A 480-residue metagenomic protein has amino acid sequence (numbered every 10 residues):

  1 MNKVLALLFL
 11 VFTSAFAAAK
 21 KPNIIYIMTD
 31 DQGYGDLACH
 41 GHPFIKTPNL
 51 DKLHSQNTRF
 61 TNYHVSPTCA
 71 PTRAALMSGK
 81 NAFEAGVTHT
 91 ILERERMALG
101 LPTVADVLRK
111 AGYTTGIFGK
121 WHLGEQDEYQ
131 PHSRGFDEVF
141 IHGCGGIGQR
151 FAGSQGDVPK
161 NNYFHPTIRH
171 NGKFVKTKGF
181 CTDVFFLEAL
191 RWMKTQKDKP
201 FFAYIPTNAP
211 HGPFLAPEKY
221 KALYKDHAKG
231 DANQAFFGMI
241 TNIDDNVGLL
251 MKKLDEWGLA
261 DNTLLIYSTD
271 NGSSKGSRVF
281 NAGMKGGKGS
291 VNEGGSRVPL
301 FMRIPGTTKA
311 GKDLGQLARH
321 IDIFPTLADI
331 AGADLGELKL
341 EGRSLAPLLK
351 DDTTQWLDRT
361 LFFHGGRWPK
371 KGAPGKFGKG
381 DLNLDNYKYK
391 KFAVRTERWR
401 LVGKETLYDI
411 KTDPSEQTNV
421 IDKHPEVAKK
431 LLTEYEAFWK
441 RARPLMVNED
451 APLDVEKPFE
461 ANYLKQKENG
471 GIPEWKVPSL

Functional and structural regions predicted by a protein language model:
M1-L8: Sec-dependent signal peptide recognition, specifically the positively charged N-region followed immediately by
N2, F16-G403, T412-T433, A437 (+2 more regions): Formylglycine-dependent sulfatase
F9-A17: Hydrophobic h-region of N-terminal signal peptides that target proteins for export in Gram-negative bacteria
D450-V455: A glycine-rich phosphate-binding loop feature that marks nucleotide/adenosyl-phosphate handling sites
